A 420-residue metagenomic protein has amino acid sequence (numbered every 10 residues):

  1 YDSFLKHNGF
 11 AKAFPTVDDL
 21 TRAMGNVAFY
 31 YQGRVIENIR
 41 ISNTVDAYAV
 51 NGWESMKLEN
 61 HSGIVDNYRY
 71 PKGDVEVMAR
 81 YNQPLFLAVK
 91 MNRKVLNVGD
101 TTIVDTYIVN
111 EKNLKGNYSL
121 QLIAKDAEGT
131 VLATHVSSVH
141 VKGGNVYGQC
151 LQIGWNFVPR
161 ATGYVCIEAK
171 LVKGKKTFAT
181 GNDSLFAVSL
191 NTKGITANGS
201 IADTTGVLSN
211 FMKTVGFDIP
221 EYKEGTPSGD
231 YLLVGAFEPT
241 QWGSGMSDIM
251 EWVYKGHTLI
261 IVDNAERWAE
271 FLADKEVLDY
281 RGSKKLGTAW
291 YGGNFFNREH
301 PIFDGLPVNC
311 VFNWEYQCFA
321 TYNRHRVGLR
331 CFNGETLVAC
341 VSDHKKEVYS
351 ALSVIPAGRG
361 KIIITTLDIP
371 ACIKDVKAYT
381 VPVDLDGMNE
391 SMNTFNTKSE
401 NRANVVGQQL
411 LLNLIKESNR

Functional and structural regions predicted by a protein language model:
Y1-Y118: Substrate-binding clefts and catalytic carboxylate motifs of secreted carbohydrate-active enzymes
N43-A47, A197, S228-D230, K255-T258 (+2 more regions): Loop/turn elements at helix/coil->beta-strand transitions in domains of secreted/extracellular proteins
S62-G63, R69, L96, T101 (+6 more regions): Extracellular ligand-binding/catalytic regions of CAZymes and related secreted enzymes and adhesion modules
D100-V141, Q149-I153, G163-K173: Beta-strand-rich binding/interaction modules
F157-A161: Residue-level recognition of secondary-structure-to-loop junctions
T162-K170, G174-V234, D263-A265, D279-G292 (+1 more regions): Aromatic-Pro/Gly-enriched surface loop or interdomain linker that acts as a lid/target-recognition segment
Y231-A236, I260, I362-T366: Structural motif
E238-F319, V406: A glycine-rich, often tryptophan-bearing local segment used as a flexible ligand/cofactor-contacting loop or short
